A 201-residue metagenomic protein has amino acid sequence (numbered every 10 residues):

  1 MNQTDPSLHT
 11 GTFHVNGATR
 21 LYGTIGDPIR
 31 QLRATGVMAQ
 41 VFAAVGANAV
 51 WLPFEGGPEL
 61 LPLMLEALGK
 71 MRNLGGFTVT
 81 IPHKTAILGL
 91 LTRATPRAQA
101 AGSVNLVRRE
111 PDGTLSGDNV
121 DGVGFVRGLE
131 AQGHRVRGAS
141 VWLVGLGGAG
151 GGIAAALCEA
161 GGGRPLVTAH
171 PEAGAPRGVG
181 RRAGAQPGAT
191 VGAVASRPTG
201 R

Functional and structural regions predicted by a protein language model:
M1-T19, G188, R197-T199: Short, low-complexity, intrinsically disordered N-terminal peptides in bacterial proteins
T12-H134: Phosphate/diphosphate ligand-binding glycine-rich loop within oxidoreductases
T19, L74, G138-A139, G162-R164 (+1 more regions): A general structural motif
G26, N119-G122, L129, G133-G162 (+1 more regions): Glycine-rich adenosine-cofactor-binding loop
M38, M64, I87, I153 (+2 more regions): Hydrophobic packing residues within well-ordered alpha-helices of enzyme cores
F42, L157, R182-A183: Hydrophobic alpha-helical packing residues
G162-G184: NAD(P)-binding Rossmann-fold cofactor-contacting core
R181-R201: Short acidic low-complexity segments
